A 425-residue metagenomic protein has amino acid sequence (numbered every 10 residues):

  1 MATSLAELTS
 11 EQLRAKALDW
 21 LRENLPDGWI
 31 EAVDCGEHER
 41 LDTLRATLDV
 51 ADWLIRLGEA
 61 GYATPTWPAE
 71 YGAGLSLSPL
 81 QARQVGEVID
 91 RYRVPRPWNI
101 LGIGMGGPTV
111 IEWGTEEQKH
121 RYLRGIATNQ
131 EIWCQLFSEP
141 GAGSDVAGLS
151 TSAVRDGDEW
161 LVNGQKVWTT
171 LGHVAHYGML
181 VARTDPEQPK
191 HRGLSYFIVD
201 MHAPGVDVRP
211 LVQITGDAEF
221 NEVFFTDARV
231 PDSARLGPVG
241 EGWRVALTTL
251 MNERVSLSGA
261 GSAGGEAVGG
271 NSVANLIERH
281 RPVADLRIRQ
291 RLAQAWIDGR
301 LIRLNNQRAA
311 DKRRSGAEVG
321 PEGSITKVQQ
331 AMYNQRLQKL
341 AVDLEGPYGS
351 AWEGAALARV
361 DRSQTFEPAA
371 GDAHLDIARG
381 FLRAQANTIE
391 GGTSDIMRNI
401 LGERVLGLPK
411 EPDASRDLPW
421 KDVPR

Functional and structural regions predicted by a protein language model:
M1-I100, R121, G125, R289 (+3 more regions): Amphipathic, small/basic residue-rich leader segments at the start of a protein or domain
S4-L8, V206-L304, K312, S324 (+2 more regions): Glycine-rich beta->alpha junctions and the first turn(s) of the following alpha-helix
A51-Q130, L171-Y177, G299, N306 (+5 more regions): Internal helix-loop-helix
G58, Y62, S324, V328-R425: Alpha-helix capping/hinge segments and adjacent helical runs
N129-F137: A short, Trp-centered hydrophobic/proline-enriched beta-strand micro-motif
A142, V167-G172, I214-T215, A386-G391: Glycine-rich phosphate/pyrophosphate-binding beta-alpha loops
T151-V154: A structural signal for short hydrophobic beta-strand segments in well-ordered beta-sheet cores
D158-E159, N163-R209: A short core secondary-structure module
